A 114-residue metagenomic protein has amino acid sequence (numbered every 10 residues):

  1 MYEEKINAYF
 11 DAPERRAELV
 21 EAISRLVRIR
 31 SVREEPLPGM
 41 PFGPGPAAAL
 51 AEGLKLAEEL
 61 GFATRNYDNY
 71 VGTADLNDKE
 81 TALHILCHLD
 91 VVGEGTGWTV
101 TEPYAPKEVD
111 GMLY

Functional and structural regions predicted by a protein language model:
Y2-Y114: Acidic/His- and Gly-rich active-site-bordering loop/insert found across diverse amide/peptide-bond hydrolases
